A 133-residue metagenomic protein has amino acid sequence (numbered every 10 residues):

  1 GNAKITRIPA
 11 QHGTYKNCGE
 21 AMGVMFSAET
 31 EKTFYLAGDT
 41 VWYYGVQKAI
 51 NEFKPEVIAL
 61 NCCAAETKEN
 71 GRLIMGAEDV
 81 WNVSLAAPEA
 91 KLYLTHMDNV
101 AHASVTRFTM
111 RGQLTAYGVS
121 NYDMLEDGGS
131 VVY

Functional and structural regions predicted by a protein language model:
G1-N51, E126-Y133: Core dinuclear metal-dependent hydrolase active-site scaffold
Y44-G128: Cap/insert and terminal regions of metallo-dependent hydrolase folds
